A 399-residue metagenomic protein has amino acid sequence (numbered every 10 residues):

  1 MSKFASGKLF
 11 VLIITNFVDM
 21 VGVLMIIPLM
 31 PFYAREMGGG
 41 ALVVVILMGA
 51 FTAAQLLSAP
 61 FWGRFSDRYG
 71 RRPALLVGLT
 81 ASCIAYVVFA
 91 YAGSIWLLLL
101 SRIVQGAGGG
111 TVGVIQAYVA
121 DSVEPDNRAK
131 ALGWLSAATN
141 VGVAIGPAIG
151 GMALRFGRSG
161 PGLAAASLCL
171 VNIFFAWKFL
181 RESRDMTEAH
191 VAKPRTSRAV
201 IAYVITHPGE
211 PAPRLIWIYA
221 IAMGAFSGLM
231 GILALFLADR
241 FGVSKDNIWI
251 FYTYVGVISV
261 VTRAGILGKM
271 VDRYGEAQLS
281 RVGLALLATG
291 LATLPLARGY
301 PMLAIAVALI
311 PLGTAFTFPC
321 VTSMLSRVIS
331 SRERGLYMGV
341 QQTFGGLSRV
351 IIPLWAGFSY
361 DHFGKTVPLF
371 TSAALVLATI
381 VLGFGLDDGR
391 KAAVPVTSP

Functional and structural regions predicted by a protein language model:
M1-A5, R181-W217: Juxtamembrane intracellular "pre-TM" segments in multi-pass secondary transporters
P28-A41, G231-N247: Short amphipathic helix-loop junctions that connect adjacent transmembrane helices in Major Facilitator Superfamily/SLC
G38, G70, Y91-W96, A297-R298: Helix-breaking motifs and short loop linkers at transmembrane-helix boundaries and internal kinks in secondary membrane
T52-P60, G110, V143-A144, G256 (+2 more regions): Residue-level signature of mid-helix packing/kink "hotspots" within the transmembrane helices of 12-pass Major
L56-G93: Conserved MFS/SLC helix-loop-helix module at the cytosolic interface between two early adjacent transmembrane helices
S58-Y69, T262-E276, Y360: Helix-to-loop junctions at the C-terminal end of transmembrane segments in multipass secondary transporters
S101-N140: Cytoplasmic helix-loop-helix junction between adjacent transmembrane helices in 12-TM secondary transporters
A277-V321: C-terminal transmembrane helical hairpin of 12-TM major facilitator-type secondary transporters
